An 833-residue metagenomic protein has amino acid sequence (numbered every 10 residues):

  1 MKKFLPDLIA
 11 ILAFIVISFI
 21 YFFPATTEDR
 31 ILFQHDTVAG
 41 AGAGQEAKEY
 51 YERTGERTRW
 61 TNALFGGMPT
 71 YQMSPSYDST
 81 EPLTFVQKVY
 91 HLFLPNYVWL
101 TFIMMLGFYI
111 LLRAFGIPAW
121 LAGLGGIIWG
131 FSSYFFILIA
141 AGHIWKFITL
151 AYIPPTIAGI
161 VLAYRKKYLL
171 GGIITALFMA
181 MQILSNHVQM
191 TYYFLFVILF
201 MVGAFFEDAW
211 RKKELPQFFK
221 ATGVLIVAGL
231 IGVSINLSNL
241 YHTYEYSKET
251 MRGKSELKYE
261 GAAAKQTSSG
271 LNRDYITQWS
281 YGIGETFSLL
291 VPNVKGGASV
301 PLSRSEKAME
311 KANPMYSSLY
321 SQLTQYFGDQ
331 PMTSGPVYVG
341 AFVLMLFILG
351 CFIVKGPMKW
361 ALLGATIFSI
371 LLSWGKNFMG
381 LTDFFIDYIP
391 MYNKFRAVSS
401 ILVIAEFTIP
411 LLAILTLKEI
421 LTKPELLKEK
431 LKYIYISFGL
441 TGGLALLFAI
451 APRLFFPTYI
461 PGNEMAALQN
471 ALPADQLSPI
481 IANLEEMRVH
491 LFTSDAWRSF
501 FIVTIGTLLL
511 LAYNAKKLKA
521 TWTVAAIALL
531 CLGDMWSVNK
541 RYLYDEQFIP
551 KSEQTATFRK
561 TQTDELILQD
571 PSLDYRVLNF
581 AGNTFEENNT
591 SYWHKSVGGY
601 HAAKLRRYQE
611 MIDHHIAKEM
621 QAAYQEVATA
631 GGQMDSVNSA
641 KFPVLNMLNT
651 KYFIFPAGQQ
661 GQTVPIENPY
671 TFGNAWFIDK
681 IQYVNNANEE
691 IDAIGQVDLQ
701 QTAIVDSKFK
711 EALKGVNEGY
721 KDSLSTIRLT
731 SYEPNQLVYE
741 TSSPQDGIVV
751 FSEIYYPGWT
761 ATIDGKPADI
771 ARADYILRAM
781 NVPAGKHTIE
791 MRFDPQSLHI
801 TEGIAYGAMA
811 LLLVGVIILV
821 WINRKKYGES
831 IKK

Functional and structural regions predicted by a protein language model:
D7-A43, A228-H242, F368-L372, L444-A449 (+1 more regions): Transmembrane signal-anchor helices characteristic of membrane glycosylation enzymes that use polyprenol
I17-L111, F115, I127-L150, A264-V339 (+3 more regions): Membrane-interface coil-to-helix junctions
Y51, E56-P69, P75-S76, G282 (+7 more regions): Extracytoplasmic/lumenal acceptor-recognition loop(s) of multi-pass membrane glycoenzymes
L94-F108, G335-G350, A405-I414, R498-T507: Hydrophobic alpha-helical transmembrane segments
L112-F131, K166-G172: Transmembrane-helix signature of polytopic, membrane-embedded enzymes that assemble or transfer cell-envelope glycans
L124-I137, I174-M181, A397: Short aromatic/hydrophobic helix-turn
G142-A151, A163-A180, V188-M190, F194-G229 (+2 more regions): Contiguous transmembrane helix-bundle modules in multi-pass membrane proteins
M345, K651, Q701-K833: Active-site-proximal, structured, solvent-exposed surfaces of multi-pass membrane proteins that position macromolecular
